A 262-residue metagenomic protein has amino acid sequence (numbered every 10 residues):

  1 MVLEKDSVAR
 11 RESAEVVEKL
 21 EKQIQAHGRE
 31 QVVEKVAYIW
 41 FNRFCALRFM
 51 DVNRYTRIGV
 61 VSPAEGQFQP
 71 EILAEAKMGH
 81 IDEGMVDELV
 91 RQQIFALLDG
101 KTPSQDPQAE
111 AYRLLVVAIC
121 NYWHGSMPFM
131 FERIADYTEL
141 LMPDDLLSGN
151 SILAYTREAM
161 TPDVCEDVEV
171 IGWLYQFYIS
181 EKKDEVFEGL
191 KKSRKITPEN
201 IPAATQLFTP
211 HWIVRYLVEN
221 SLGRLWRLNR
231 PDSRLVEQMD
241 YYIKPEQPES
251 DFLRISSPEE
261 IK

Functional and structural regions predicted by a protein language model:
M1-K262: Preference for the N-terminal adenyl/adenosyl cofactor-binding alpha/beta module
